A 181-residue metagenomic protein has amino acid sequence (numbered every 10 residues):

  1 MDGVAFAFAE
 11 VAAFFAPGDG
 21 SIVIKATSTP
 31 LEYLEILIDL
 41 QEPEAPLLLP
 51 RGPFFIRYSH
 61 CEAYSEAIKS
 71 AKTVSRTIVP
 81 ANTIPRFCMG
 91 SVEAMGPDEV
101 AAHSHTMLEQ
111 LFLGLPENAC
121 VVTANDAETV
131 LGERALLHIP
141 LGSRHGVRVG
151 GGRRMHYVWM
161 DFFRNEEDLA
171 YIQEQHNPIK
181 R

Functional and structural regions predicted by a protein language model:
M1-A12, L111-E133: A short beta-strand-loop-beta hairpin characteristic of the jelly-roll/cupin
V4, G20, T29, M107 (+4 more regions): A generic "binding-loop/recognition-motif" signal
A7-T27, L131-G151, M160-F162: Conserved metal-binding segment of the jelly-roll/cupin
A13-F15, Y33-E35, M89-V92, L111 (+2 more regions): Conserved hydrophobic/aromatic beta-strand scaffold that supports enzyme active sites
T27-K69, G150-R181: Double-stranded beta-helix
I38, V122-T123, V147: Extended hydrophobic-aromatic, low-complexity segments
I68-E109: A short glycine-rich, His/Asp/Glu-containing loop-to-beta-strand
E128-L137, H176-R181: Short amphipathic alpha-helical linker/capping segments at the junctions of internal repeats and modular domains
